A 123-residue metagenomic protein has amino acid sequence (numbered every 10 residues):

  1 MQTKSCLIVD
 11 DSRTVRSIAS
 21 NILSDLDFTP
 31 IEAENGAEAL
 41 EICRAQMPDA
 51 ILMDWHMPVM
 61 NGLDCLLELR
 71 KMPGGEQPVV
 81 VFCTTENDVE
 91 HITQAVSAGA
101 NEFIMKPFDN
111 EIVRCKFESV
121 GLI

Functional and structural regions predicted by a protein language model:
R13-I31, V120: Two-component/phosphorelay signaling modules centered on CheY-like receiver
A33-A37, I92, N110: Conserved Asp/Asn-Gly motif in the active-site loop of CheY-like receiver
E34-E38, N61-L67: Acidic catalytic/metal-coordinating carboxylates
Q46-L52: Active-site beta3 strand of CheY-like receiver
D64, N87-E102, C115: Alpha4 helix (beta4-alpha4-beta5 surface) of REC/receiver domains from two-component response regulators
F108-F117: C-terminal output helix
